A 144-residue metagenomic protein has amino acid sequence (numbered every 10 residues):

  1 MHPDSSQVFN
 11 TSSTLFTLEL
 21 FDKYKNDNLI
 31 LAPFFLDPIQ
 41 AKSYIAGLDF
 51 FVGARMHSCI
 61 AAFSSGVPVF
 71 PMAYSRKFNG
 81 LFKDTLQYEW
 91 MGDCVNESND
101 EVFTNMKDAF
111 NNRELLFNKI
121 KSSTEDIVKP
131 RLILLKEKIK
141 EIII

Functional and structural regions predicted by a protein language model:
M1-I144: Active-site anion-handling motifs in enzyme catalytic cores
